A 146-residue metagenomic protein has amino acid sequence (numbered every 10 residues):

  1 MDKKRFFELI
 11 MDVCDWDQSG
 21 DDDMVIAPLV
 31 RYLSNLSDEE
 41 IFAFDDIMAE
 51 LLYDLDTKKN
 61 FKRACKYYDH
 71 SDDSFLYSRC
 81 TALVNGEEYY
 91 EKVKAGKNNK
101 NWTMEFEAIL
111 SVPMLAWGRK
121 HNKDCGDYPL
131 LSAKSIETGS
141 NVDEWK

Functional and structural regions predicted by a protein language model:
M1-F6, M48, Y77, A82 (+2 more regions): Broad hydrophobic/π-residue packing in well-ordered secondary structure
M1-L33: N-terminal, charge-rich interaction modules
K3-K4, D22-I26, D45, F75 (+2 more regions): Alpha-helix initiation and N-capping motif
R31-T103: Core of folded catalytic or high-affinity ligand/protein-binding domains in predominantly eukaryotic proteins
E87-K92, G96-K146: Basic, alpha-helical nucleic-acid-binding regions used in initiation and control of genome expression
